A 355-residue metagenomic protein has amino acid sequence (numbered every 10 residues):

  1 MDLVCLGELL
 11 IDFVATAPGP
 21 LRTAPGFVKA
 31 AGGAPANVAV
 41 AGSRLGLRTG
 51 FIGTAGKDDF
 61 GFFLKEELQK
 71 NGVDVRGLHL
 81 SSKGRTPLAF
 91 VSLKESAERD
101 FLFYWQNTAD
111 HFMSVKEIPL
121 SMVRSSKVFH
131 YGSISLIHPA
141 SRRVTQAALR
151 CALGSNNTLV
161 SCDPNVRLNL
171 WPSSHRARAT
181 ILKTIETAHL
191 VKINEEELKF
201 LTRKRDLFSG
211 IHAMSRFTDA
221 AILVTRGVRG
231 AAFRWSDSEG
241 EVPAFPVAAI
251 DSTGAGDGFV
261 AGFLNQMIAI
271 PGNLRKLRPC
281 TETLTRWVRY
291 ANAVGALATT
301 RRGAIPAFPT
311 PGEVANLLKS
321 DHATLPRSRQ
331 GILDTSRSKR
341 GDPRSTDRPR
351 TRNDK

Functional and structural regions predicted by a protein language model:
M1-D74, M113, I332, R340 (+2 more regions): Glycine-rich phosphate/adenosyl-contacting loop at the front of the ribokinase-like
M1-V4, R203-R340, R348, N353-K355: Conserved phosphate-binding/catalytic region of the ribokinase-like
V4, G50, V160-S161, L223: Structural detector of well-ordered beta-strand residues that form the stable sheet scaffold of enzyme domains
I11, A15, K57, V166-L168 (+3 more regions): Short, glycine/acidic-enriched loop or turn micro-motifs at the edges of active sites
V40, L88-S92, G230-R234: Short beta-strand scaffold segments in enzyme catalytic cores
G42, N194, G256: Short, conserved phosphate/pyrophosphate- and ester-handling motifs at nucleotide-, phospho-/glycolipid
R48-S133, H138, N157, A315-R327: Conserved N-terminal subdomain of the carbohydrate kinase-like
V128-A213, A220-A221, V228-A231: Conserved beta-alpha-beta core of the PfkB/ribokinase-like small-molecule kinase fold
